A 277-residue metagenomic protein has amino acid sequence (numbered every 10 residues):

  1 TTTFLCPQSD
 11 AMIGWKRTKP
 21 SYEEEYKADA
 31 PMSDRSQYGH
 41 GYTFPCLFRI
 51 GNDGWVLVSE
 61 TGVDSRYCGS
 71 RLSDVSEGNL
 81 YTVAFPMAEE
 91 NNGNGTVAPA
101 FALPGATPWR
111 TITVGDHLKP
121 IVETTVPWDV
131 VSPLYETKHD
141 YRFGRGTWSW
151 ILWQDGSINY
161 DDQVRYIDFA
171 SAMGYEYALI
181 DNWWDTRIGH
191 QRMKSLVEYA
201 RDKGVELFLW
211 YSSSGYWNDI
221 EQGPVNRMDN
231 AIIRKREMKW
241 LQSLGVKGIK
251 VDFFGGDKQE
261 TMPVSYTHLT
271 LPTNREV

Functional and structural regions predicted by a protein language model:
T1-D129: N-terminal accessory beta-strand-rich subdomains and adjacent acidic, glycine-rich linkers that precede catalytic cores
G105-V114, E123-F169, M173, Y177: An acidic-aromatic substrate-binding cleft motif
V131-L134, D161-R165, H190-L196, M228-E237: Alpha-helical scaffolding within the catalytic cores of extracellular/periplasmic polymer-degrading hydrolases
L152-Y211, G215-Y216: Aromatic- and glycine-enriched glycan-recognition loops and surfaces that form the carbohydrate-binding subsites
G189-M193, Q259-S265: Active-site-adjacent beta->alpha loops and helix N-cap segments on the catalytic face of soluble alpha/beta enzymes
E206-D257: Active-site-adjacent "subsite" loops/lids of carbohydrate-active enzymes
T267-T273: Conserved small/polar residues in nucleotide/adenosyl-binding loops
